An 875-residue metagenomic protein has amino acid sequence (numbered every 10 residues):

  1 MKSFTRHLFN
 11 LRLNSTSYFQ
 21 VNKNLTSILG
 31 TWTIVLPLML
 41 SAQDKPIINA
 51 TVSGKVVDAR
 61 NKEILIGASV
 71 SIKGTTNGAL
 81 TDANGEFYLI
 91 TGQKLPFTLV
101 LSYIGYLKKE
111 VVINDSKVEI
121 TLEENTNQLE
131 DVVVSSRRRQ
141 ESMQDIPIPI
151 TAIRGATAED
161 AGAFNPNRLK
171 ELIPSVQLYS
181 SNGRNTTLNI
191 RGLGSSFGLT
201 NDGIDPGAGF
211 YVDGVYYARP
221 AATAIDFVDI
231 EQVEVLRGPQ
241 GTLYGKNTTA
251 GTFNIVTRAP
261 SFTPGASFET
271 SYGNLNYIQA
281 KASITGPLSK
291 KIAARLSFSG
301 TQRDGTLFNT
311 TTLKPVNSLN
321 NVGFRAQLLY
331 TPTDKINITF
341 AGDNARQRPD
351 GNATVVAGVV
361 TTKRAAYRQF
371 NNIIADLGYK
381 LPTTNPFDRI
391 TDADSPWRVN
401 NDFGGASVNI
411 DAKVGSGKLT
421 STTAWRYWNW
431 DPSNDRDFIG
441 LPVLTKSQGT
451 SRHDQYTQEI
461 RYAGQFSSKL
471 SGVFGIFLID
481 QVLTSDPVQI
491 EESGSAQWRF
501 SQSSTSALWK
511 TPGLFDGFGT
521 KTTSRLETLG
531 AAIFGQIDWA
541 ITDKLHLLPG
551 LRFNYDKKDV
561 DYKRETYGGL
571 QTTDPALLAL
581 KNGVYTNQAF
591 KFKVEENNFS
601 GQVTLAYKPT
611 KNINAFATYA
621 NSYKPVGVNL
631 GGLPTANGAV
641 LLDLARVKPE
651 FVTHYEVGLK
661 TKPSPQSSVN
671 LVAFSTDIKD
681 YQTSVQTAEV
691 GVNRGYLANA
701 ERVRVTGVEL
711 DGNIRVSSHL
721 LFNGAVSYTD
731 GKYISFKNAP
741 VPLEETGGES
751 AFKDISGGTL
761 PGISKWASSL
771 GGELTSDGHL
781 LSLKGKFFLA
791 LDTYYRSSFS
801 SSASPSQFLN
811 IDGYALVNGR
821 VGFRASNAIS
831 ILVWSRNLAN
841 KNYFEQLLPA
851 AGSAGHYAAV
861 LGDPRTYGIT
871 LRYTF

Functional and structural regions predicted by a protein language model:
F4, F722, Y794-S802, F823-F875: C-terminal beta-signal and adjacent terminal beta-strands/loops of Gram-negative outer-membrane beta-barrel proteins
D44-K45, N49, S53-N61, I66-K73 (+2 more regions): Short, acidic, small-residue-rich periplasmic hinge/interaction motif at the N-terminus of Gram-negative outer-membrane
F87-G92, L199-R237: Short acidic/polar hinge/loop motifs at secondary-structure boundaries that mediate gating or recognition
D205-G207, R219, V228-E231, R237 (+5 more regions): Outer-membrane beta-barrel translocator/receptor signature
S261-T263, S271, P287-K380, P386 (+4 more regions): Periplasmic-side early beta-strands and strand-to-turn transitions of outer-membrane beta-barrels
L329-T333, Y462-Q465, S471, G475-I479 (+2 more regions): Structural signature of Gram-negative outer-membrane beta-barrels, strongest in the C-terminal barrel of TonB-dependent
N409, K413, K418-N434, K608 (+8 more regions): Membrane-embedded beta-barrel scaffold of Gram-negative outer-membrane proteins
V473, D543, S675-D677, A698-S800: Gram-negative outer-membrane beta-barrel transporters
